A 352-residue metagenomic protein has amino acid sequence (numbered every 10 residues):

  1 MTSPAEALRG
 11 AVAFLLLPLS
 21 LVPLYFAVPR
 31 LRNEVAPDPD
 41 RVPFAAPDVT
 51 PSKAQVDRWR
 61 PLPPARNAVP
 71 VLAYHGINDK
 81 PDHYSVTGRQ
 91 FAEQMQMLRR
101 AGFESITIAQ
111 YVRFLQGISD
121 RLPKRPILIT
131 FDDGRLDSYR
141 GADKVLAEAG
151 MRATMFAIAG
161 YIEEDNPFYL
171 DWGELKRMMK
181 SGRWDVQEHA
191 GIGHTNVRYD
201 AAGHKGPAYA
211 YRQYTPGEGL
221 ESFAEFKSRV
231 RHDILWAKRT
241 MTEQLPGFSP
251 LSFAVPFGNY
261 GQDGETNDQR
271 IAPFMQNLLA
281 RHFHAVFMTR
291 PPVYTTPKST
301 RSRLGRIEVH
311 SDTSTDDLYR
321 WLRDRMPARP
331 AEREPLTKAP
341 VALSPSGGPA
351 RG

Functional and structural regions predicted by a protein language model:
M1-L17: N-terminal Sec-pathway targeting helices
F14, L24-P126, R290-V293, S302 (+2 more regions): N-terminal pre-catalytic segment of deacetylase/amide-hydrolase enzymes
T50-P51, Y84-S85, D133-D137, Y161-L170 (+4 more regions): Acidic-and-aromatic substrate-binding clefts and catalytic sites of carbohydrate-active enzymes
L72-N78, K124-I127, A147-Y260, L304: Metal-dependent polysaccharide deacetylase catalytic core of the NodB/CE4 family, i.e., the active-site-bearing domain
Q94-E104, D137, V145-R152, M178-S181 (+4 more regions): Structured segments of extracytoplasmic/periplasmic soluble domains in secreted or envelope-associated proteins
Q110-Y111, K124-A142, E148-M151: Substrate-binding cleft of extracellular glycoside hydrolase catalytic domains
G141-V145, E174, F274: A short acidic, amphipathic alpha-helical/loop segment
F156-I158, Q213-S222, Q244, F248-T315: His/Asp/Glu-enriched short active-site or ligand-binding loop at hydrolase and phosphoryl-transfer sites
